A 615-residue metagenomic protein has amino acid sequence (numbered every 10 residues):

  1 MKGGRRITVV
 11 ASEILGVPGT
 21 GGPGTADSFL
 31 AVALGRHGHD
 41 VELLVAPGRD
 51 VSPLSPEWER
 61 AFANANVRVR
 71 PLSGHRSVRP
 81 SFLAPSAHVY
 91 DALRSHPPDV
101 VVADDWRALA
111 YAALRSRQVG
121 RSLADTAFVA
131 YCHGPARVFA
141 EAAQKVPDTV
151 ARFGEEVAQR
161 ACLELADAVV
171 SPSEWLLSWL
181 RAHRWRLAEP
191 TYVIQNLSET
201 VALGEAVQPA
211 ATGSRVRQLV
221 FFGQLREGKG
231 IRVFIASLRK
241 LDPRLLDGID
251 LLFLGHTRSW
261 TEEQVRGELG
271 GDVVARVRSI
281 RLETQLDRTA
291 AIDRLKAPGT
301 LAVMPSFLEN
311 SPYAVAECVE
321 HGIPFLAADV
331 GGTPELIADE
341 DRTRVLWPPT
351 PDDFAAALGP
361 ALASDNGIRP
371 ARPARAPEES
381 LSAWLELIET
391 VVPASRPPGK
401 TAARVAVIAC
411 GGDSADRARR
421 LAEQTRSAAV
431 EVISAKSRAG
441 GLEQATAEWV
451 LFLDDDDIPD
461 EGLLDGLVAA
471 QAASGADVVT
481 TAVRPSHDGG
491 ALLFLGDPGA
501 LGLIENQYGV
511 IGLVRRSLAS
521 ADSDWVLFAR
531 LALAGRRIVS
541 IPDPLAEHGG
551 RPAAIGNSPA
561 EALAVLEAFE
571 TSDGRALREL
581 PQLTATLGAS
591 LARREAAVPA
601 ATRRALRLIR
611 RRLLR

Functional and structural regions predicted by a protein language model:
T25, F29, R226-K240: A conserved mid-protein helix/loop that constitutes part of the nucleotide-sugar donor-binding site
W175, L197: Carbohydrate-associated surface elements
G255, Q264-R294: Nucleotide-activated donor-binding/catalytic signature segment of Leloir-type glycosyltransferases, i.e., the conserved
F307: Aromatic "clamp/platform" in nucleotide-sugar-dependent glycosyltransferases that forms part of the donor/acceptor
T343-D352, A361-D365: Conserved acidic donor-binding segment of nucleotide-sugar-dependent glycosyltransferases
V450: Short aromatic/hydrophobic "clamp" motif used to bind/position activated sugar donors
G462-L492: Conserved donor NDP-sugar-binding/catalytic core segment of glycosyltransferases
P559-R615: Boundary detector for helix-to-coil junctions that initiate low-complexity/charged tails
